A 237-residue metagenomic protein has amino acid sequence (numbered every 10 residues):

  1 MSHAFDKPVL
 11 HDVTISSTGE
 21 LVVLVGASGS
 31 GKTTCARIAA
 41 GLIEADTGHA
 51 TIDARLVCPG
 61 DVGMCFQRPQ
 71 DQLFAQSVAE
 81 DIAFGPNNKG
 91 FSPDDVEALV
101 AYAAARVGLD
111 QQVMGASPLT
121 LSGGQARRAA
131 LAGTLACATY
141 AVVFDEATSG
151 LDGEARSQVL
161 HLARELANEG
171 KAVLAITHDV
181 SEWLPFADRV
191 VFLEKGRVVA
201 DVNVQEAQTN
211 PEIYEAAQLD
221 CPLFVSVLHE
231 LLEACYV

Functional and structural regions predicted by a protein language model:
A40: Helix-to-loop junction immediately C-terminal to a conserved catalytic motif
D95-Q112: Conserved ABC ATPase "signature" region
S117-L121, Q125: Conserved ABC ATPase signature
T134-L135: ABC ATPase C-loop
V142-D145: Catalytic Walker B motif of ABC-type/P-loop ATPase nucleotide-binding domains
G153-A155: Helix N-cap at the start of a conserved alpha-helix in ABC-type nucleotide-binding domains
T177-H178: H-loop/switch region of ABC-family ATPase nucleotide-binding domains
